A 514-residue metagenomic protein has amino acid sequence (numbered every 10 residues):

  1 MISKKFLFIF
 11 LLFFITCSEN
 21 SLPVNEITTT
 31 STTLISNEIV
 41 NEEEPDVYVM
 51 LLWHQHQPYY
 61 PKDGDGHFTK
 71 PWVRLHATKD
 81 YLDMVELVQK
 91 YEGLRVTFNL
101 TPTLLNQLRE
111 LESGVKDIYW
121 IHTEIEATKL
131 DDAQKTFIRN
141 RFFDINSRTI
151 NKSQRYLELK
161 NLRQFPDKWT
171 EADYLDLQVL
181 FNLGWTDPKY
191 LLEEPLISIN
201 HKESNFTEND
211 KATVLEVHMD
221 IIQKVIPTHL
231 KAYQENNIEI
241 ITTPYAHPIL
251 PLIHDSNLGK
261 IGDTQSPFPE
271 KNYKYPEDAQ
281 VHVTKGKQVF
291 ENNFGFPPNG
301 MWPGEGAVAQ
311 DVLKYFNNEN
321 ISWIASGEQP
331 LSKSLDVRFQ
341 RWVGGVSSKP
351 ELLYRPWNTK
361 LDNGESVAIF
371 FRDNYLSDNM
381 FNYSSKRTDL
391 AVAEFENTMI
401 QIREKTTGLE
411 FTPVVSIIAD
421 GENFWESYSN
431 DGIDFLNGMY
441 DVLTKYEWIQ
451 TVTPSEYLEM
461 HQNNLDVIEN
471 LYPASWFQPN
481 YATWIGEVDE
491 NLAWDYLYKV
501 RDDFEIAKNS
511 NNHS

Functional and structural regions predicted by a protein language model:
S3-I9: Sec-dependent signal peptide recognition, specifically the positively charged N-region followed immediately by
I15-T16: C-terminal motif of bacterial Sec signal peptides marking the signal peptidase cleavage site
S21-I35: Short, low-complexity, disordered segments immediately C-terminal to signal peptides in bacterial exported proteins
E43-S198, Q340-S514: Active-site and substrate-binding clefts of carbohydrate-active enzymes
Q89-Y91, I226-T242, N257-G259, K360-G364 (+1 more regions): Acidic (Asp/Glu)-rich catalytic clusters
F137-Q223, E235-Y273: Active-site-proximal, well-structured secondary-structure segments within enzyme catalytic domains
L183-A232, L252-I253, G306-I321, A325-P356: Extended, H/D-rich, highly charged conserved domains that either
T264-E305, N397-I418: CE4/NodB-like, metal-dependent polysaccharide N-deacetylase domain that modifies extracellular/periplasmic N-acetylated
